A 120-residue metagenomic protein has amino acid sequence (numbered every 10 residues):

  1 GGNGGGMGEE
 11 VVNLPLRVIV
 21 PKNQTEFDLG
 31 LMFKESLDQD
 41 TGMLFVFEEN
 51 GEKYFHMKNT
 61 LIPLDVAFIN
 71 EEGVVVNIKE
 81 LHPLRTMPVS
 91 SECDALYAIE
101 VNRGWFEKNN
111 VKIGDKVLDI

Functional and structural regions predicted by a protein language model:
G1-I120: Compact, glycine-rich, soluble single-domain proteins
